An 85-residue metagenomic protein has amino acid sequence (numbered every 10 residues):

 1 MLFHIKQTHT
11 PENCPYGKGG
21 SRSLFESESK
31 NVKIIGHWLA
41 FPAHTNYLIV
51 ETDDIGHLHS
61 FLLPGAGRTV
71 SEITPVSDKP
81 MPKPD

Functional and structural regions predicted by a protein language model:
M1-I35, L39-T45, D53, S77-D85: Short S/T/G/P-rich N-terminal loop/turn motif that feeds into the first structured element of a domain
I5, L48, L58: Hydrophobic pocket/interface hotspot
G19-R22, L58-G67: Short amphipathic alpha-helices in soluble, non-transmembrane regions that often serve as interface/regulatory elements
K30, A66-T69: Short glycine/proline-enriched coil/turn segments at helix->beta-strand junctions
T45-Y47, V70: A common structural microfeature
E51-T52, P64: Conserved catalytic core of Hanks-type protein kinase domains
R68-K79: Conserved short beta-strand edge segments in small beta-sheet-based binding/regulatory domains
